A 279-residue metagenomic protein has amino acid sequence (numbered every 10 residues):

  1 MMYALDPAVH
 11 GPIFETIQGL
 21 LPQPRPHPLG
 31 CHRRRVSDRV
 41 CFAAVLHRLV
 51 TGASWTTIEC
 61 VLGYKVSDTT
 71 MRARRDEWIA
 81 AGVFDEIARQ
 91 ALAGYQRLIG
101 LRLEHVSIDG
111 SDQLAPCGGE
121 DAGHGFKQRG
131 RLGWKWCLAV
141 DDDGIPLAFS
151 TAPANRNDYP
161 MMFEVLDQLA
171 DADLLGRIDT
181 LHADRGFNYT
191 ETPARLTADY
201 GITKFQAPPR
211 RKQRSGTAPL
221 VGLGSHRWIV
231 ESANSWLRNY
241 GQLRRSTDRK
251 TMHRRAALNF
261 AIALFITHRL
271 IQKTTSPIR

Functional and structural regions predicted by a protein language model:
M1-R279: Short alpha-helical elements
